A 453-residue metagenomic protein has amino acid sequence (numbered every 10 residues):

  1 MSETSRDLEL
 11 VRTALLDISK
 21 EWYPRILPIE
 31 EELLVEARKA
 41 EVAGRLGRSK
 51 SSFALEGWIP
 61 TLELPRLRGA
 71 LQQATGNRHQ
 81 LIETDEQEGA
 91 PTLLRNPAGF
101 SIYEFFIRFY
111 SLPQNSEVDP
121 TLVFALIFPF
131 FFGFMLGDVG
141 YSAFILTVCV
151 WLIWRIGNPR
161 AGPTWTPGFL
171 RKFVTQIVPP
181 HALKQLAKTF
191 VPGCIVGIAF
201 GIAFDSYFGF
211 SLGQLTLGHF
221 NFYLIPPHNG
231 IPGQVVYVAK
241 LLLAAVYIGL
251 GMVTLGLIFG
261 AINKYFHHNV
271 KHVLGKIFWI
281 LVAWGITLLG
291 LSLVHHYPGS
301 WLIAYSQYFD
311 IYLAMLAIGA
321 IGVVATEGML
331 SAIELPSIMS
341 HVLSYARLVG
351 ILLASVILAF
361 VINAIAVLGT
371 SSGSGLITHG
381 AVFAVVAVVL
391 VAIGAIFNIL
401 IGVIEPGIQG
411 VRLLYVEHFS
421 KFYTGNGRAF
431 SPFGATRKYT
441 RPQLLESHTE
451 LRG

Functional and structural regions predicted by a protein language model:
M1-L94, A98, T449-R452: Intrinsically disordered, flexible peripheral segments
P65-G453: Conserved, carboxylate-rich catalytic/transport cores that coordinate ions
